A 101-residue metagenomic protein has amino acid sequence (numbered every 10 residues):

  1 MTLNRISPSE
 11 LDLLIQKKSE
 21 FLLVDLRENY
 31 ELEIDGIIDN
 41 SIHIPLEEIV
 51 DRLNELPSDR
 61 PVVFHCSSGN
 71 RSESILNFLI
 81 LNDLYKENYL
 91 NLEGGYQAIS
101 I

Functional and structural regions predicted by a protein language model:
M1-F21, L26-P61, N70-I101: Rhodanese-like catalytic fold shared by cysteine-dependent sulfurtransferases and DSP/PTP-type phosphatases
H65-C66: Short, surface-exposed ligand- or partner-binding patches at beta-edge/loop junctions that are enriched in aromatics
